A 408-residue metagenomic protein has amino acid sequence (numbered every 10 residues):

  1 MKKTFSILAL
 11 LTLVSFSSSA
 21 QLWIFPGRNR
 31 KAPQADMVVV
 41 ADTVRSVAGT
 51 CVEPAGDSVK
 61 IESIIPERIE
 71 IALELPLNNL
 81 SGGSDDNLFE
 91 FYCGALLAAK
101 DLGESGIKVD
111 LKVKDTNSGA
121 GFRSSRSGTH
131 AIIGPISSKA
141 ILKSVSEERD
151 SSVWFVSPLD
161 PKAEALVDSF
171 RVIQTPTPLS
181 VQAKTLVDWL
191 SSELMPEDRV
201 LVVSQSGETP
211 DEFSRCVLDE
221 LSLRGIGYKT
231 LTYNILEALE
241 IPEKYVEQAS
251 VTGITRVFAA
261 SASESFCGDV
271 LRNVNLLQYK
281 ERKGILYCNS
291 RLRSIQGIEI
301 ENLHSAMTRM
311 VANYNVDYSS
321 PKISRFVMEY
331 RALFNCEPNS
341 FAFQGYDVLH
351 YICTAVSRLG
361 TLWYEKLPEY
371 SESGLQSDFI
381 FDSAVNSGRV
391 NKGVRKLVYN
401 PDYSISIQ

Functional and structural regions predicted by a protein language model:
K2-L8, A20-Q408: Extracytosolic ligand-binding ectodomains
L11-T12: Repetitive helical segments and hydrophobic/amphipathic motifs
S15-S17: N-terminal signal peptide c-region/cleavage motif recognized by signal peptidases
